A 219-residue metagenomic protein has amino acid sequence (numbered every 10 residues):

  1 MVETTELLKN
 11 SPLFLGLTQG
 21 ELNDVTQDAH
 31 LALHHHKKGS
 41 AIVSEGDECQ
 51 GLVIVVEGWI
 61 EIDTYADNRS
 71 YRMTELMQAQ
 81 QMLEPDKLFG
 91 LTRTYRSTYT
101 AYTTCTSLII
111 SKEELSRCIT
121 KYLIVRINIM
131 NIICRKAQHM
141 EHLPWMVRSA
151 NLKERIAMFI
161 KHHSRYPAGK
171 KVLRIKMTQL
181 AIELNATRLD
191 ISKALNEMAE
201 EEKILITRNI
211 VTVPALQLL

Functional and structural regions predicted by a protein language model:
M1-K37, M82-L83, K87-G90: Cyclic nucleotide-binding regulatory module and flanking cytosolic helices
T4-L7, R126-I129, A137-W145: Inter-domain helical "communication" segments and dimerization helices that couple sensory or membrane-embedded modules
A29, M73-N131: Cyclic-nucleotide recognition modules
G39, Q50-D63, A79-Q80: Glycine- and acidic-residue-biased ligand/ion/polar-headgroup-sensing regions
A41-D47: Short phosphate-coordinating micro-motif centered on Lys-Gly-acidic
R96-S97, S116-T120, H139-R148, Y166-G169: Short helix-to-loop capping/linker segments positioned immediately adjacent to catalytic or ligand/cofactor-binding
R148, L152-F159, K176: N-terminal positioning helix adjacent to the helix-turn-helix/winged-helix DNA-binding module
K161-L219: Phosphate-/nucleic-acid-contacting segments
